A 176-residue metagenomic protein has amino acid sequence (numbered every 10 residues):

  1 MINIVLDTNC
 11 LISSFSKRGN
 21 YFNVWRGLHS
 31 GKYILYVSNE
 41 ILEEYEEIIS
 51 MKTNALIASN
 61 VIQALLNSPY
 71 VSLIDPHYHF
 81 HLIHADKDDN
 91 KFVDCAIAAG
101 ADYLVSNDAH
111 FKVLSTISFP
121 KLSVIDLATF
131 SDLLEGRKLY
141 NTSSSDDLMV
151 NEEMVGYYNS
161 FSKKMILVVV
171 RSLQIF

Functional and structural regions predicted by a protein language model:
M1-G19: Metal-dependent nucleic-acid phosphoesterase active-site entry motif
L6, N20-S50: PIN/NYN-family metal-dependent endoribonuclease catalytic core
D7-T8, V37-S38, N107, D126: A secondary-structure boundary/capping signal
C10-L11, I41, H110-F111: Alpha-helix capping/helix-boundary segments
G27, L65, C95, T116: Hydrophobic/aromatic ligand-binding patch that stacks against planar heteroaromatic rings of cofactors or nucleotides
N39-L66, L134-N141: Extended, non-globular alpha-helical segments
Y70-L104, A109, V113: Active-site neighborhoods of divalent-metal-dependent phosphate/nucleic-acid chemistry enzymes
A109-V170, I175-F176: Acidic, PIN/NYN-like endoribonuclease modules and their adjacent C-terminal/linker elements
